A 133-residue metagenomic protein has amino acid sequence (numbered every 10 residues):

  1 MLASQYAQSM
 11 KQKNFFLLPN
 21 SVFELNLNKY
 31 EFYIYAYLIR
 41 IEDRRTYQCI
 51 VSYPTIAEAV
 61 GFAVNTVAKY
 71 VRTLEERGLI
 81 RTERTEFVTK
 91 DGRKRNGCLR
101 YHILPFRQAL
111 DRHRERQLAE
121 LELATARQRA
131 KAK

Functional and structural regions predicted by a protein language model:
M1-N65, R72, K94: Short recognition helix of helix-turn-helix/winged-helix DNA-binding domains
N65-Q128: Winged-helix/helix-turn-helix nucleic-acid-interaction surface
A132-K133: Short acidic DE-rich linear segments
